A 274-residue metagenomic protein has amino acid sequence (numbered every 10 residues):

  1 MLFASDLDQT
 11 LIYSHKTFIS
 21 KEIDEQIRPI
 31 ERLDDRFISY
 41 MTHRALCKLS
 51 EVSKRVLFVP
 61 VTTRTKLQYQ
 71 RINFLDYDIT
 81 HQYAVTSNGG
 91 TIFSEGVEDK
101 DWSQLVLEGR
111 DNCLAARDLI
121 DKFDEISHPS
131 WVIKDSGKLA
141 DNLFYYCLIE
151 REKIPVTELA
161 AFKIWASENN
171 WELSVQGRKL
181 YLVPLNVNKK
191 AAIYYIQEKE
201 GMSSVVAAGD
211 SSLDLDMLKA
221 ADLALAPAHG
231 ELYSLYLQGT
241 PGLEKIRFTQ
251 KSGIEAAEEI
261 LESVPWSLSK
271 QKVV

Functional and structural regions predicted by a protein language model:
M1-F3, L7-L57: Active-site neighborhood of HAD-like aspartate-dependent phosphohydrolases
S14-H15, K21, Y69-I72, E95-G96 (+2 more regions): Short glycine-/acidic-enriched loop or helix-start segments at secondary-structure transitions that form or flank
I19, V183, K190-V274: Mg2+-dependent phosphoryl-transfer enzymes with acidic/Ser/Thr/Gly-rich catalytic loops
D35-S39, V61-T63, L182-L185, S203: Short, flexible loop segments at the rims of nucleotide/cofactor-binding pockets, characterized by
S39-E125: Active-site phosphate-binding/coordination module
R64-L67, V187, G230: Short beta->alpha connector loops
K122-A220: Conserved acidic, metal-coordinating active-site core of Asp-based, Mg2+-dependent phosphoryl-transfer enzymes
